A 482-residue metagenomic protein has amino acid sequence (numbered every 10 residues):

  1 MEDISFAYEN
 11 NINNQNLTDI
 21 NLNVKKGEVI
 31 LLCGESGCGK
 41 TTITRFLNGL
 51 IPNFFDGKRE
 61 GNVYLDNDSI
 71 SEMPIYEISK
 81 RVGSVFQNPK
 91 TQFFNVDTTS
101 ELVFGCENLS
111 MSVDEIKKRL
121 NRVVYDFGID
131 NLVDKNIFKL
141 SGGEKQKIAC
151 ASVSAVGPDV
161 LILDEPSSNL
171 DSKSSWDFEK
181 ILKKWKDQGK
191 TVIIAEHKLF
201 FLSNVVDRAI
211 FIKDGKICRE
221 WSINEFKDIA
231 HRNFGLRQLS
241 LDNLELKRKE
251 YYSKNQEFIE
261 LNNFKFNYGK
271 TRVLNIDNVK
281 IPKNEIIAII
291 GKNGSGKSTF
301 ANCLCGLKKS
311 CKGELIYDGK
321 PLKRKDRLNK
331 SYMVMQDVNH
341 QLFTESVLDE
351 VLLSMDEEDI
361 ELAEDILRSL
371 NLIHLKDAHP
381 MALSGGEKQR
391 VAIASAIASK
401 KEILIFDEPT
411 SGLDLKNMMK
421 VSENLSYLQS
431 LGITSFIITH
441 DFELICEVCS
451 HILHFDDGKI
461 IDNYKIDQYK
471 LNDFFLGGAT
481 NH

Functional and structural regions predicted by a protein language model:
N48, C305: Helix-to-loop junction immediately C-terminal to a conserved catalytic motif
N62-E77, E314-R327: ABC ATPase NBD Q-loop/coupling interface
D114-L132, I360-L375: Conserved ABC ATPase "signature" region
N136-L140, E144, H379-L383, E387: Conserved ABC ATPase signature
L161-D164, L404-D407: Catalytic Walker B motif of ABC-type/P-loop ATPase nucleotide-binding domains
D171, D414: ABC-family nucleotide-binding domains
E196-H197, T439-H440: H-loop/switch region of ABC-family ATPase nucleotide-binding domains
